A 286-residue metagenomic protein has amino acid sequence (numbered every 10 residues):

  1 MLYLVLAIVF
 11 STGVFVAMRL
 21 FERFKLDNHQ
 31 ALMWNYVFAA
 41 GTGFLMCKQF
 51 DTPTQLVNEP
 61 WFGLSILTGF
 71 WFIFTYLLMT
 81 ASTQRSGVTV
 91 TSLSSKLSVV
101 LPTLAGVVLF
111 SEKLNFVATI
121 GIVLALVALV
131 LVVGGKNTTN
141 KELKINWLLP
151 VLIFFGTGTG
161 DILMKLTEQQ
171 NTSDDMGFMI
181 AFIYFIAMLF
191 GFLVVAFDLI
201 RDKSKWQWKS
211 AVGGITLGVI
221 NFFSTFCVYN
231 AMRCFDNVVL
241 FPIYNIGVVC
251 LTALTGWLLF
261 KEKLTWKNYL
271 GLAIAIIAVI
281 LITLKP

Functional and structural regions predicted by a protein language model:
M1-S65, Y76-R85, K136-L149, F182 (+3 more regions): Membrane-interface interhelical linkers
M1-V5, V100-F155, G160-L166, Y269-P286: Juxtamembrane helix-loop boundary signature in multi-pass membrane transporters
L6, M33-W34, L67, S94-L97 (+4 more regions): Hydrophobic core positions of alpha-helical segments in small-molecule transporters and transporter systems
T12, F44, G69, I73-L77 (+9 more regions): Hydrophobic/small/kink-forming positions within alpha-helical transmembrane segments of polytopic membrane proteins
H29, T89, N115, D174-F178 (+2 more regions): Residues that define the loop-to-transmembrane-helix transition and helix capping in multi-pass membrane transporters
F38-T42, S94-V108, V123, I186-F190 (+4 more regions): Alpha-helical transmembrane segments of compact multi-pass small-molecule transporters, enriched in specific families
G43-C47, M79, T103-G106, A125 (+4 more regions): Structural signal for membrane-spanning alpha-helices in multi-pass inner-membrane proteins, emphasizing helix cores
L64-T68, K113-L126, D175-A187: Alpha-helical transmembrane segments
